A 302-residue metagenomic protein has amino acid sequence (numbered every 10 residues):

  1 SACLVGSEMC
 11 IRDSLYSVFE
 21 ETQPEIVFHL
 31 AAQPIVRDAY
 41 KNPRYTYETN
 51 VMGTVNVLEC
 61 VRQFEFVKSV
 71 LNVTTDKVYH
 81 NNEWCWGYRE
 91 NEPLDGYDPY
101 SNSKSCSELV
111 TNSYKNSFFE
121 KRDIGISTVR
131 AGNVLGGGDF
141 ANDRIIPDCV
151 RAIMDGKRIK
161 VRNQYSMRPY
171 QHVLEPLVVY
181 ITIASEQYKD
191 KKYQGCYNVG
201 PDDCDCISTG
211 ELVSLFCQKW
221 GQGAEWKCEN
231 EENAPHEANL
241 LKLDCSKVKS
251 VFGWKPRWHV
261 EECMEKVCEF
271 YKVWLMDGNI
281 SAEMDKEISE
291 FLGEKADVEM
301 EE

Functional and structural regions predicted by a protein language model:
S1-G6, C10-I11: Single conserved hydrophobic/aromatic residue that forms the stacking wall/gate of nucleotide- or nucleobase-binding
R12-T49: NAD(P)H-binding glycine-rich loop region in Rossmannoid oxidoreductase-like domains and their noncatalytic homologs
K41-E59, Q63, K68-S69, K77-V134 (+1 more regions): Catalytic helix-loop patch of NAD(P)-dependent Rossmann-fold dehydrogenases
Y97-Y100, A131-D143, N163-E175, P201-D205: Glycine-rich "substrate-gating" loop/helix at the edge of Rossmann-like oxidoreductase active sites
P147-K160, Y170-Y197, S214, Q218: Alpha-helical substrate-binding/gating segment
V173, C196, N233-K255, M276: Conserved C-terminal active-site "lid" loop/helix of NAD(P)H-dependent oxidoreductases that clamps the redox cofactor
Q194-N198, G210-V213, G221-L240, E283-S289 (+2 more regions): C-terminal "lid/loop" region of Rossmann-like NAD(P)-dependent oxidoreductases
V260-E302: Amphipathic terminal alpha-helices
